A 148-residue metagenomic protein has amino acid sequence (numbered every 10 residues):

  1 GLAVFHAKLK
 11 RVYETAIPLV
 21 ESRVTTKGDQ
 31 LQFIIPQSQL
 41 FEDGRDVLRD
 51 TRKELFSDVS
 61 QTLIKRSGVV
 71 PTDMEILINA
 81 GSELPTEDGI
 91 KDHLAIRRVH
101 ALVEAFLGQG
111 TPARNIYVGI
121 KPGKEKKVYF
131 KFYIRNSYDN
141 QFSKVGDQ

Functional and structural regions predicted by a protein language model:
G1-F5, F41-D46, T86, V99-E104: A generic short-segment signal for beta-strand/edge and adjacent turn/coil regions
G1-Q30, I34, S143-Q148: Extracytoplasmic juxtamembrane/flexible linker immediately downstream of a transmembrane helix or signal peptide
L2, H6, R49-F56, K91-V99: Generic alpha-helical secondary structure
R11-V20, R66-V70, Q109-A113: Short secondary-structure junctions
I34-D46, T62-A95, I116-F130: Short, surface-exposed beta-strand segments enriched in small/polar/acidic residues
G44-E54, K144-Q148: Extended Gly/Ser/Thr-rich low-complexity repeat segments, especially those forming or decorating extracellular
R49-R66, H100-L107: Short, non-transmembrane amphipathic alpha-helical segments
D92-Q148: Periplasmic OmpA/Pal-like peptidoglycan-binding modules at the C-termini of bacterial envelope proteins
